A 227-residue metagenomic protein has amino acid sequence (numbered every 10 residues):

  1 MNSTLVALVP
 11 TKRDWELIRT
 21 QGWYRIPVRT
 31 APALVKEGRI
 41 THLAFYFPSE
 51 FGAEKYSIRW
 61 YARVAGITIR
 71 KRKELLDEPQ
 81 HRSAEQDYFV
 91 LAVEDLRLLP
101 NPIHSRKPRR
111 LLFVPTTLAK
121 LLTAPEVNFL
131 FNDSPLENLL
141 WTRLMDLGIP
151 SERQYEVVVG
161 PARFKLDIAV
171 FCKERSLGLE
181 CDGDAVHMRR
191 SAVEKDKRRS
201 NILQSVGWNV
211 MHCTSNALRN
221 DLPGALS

Functional and structural regions predicted by a protein language model:
M1-L130, N138-E152, A162: Structured alpha/beta reader/binder surfaces that contact nucleic acids or chromatin modification marks
P48-E50, E156, D184: Histidine- and/or cysteine-centered catalytic micro-motif in compact active-site loops
E74, E156, S215-N216: Proline- and acidic/polar-enriched loop/turn elements at helix boundaries
P135-E174, W208: A mid-sequence, solvent-exposed acidic-amphipathic segment
F164, A169-S227: Basic, amphipathic alpha-helical patches used to engage nucleic acids or provide basic targeting signals, exemplified
